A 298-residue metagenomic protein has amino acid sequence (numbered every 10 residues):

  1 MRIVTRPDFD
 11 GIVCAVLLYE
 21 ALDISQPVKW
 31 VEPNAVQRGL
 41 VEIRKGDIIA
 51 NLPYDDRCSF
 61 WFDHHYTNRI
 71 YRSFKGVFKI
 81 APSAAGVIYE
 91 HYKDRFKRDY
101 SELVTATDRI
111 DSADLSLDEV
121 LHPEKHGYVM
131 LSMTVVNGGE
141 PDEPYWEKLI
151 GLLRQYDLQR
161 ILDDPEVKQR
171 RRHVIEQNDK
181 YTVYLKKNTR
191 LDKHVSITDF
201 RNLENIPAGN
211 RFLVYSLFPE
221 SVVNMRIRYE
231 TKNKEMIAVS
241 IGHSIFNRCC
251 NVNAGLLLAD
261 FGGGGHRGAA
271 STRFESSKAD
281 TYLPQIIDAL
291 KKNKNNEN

Functional and structural regions predicted by a protein language model:
M1-V136, E140, R190-V195, N202 (+3 more regions): Replace "Mg2+/Mn2+-dependent" with "divalent metal-dependent
S112-V195: Hydrophobic, aromatic-enriched interface-forming segments
